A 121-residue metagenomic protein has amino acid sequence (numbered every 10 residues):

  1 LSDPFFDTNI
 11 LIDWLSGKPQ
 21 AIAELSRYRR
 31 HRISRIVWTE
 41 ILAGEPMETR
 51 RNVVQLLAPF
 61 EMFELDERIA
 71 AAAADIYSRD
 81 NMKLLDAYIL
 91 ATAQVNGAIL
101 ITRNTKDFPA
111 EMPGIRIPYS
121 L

Functional and structural regions predicted by a protein language model:
L1-I33, L42-A58: Short, well-structured N-terminal submotif of metal-dependent ribonuclease cores
I10-L11, V37, I69, Y88-I89 (+1 more regions): Alpha-helix capping/helix-boundary segments
K18, L90-L121: Acidic, PIN/NYN-like endoribonuclease modules and their adjacent C-terminal/linker elements
Y28-R30, A58-E61, Q94-I99: Short active-site oxyanion
S34, W38, R50-V53, A70 (+1 more regions): A general structural signal for well-ordered alpha-helical segments in protein cores
A58-R79: Acidic catalytic patch
